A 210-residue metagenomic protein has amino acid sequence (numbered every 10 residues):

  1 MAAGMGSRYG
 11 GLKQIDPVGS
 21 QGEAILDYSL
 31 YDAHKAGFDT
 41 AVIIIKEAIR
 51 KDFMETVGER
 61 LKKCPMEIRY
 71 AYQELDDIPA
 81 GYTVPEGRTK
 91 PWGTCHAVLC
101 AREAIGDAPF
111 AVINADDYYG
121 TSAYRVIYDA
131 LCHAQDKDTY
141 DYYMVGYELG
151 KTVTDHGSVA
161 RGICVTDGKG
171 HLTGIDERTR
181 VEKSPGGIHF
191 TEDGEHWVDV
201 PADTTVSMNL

Functional and structural regions predicted by a protein language model:
M1-E59, M66-I68, Q73, A104-D107: N-terminal glycine-rich phosphate-binding loop and ensuing alpha1 helix
K13-G19, V84-R88, V159: Short glycine-enriched, charge-decorated loop/helix-capping segments at active-site entrances that position
A71-Q73, C100, V145: Conserved beta-strand termini and adjacent loop/short-helix elements that scaffold enzyme active sites in alpha/beta
Y72-C95: Active-site-proximal specificity loops/subdomain of glycosyltransferases
T94-R102: Short, conserved alpha-helix that lines the donor NDP-sugar binding/gating region of sugar-transfer enzymes
F110-A111: Short aromatic/hydrophobic "clamp" motif used to bind/position activated sugar donors
A115-Y118: The conserved acidic donor/metal-binding loop of glycosyltransferases
T121-L210: Conserved core of the sugar-phosphate nucleotidyltransferase
